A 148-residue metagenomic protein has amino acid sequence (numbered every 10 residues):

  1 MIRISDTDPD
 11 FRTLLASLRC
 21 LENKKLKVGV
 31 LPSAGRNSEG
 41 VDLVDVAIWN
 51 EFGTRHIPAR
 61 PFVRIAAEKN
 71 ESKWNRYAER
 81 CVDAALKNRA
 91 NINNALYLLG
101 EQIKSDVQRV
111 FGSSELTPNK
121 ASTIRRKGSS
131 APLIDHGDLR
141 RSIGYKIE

Functional and structural regions predicted by a protein language model:
M1-E148: Short, Lys/Arg-rich flexible segments
